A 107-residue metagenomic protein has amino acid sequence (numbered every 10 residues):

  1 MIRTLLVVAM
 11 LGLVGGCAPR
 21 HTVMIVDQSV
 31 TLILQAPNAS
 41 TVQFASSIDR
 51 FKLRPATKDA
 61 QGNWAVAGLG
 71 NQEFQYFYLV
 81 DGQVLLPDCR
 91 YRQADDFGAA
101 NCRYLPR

Functional and structural regions predicted by a protein language model:
M1-V8: Sec-dependent signal peptide recognition, specifically the positively charged N-region followed immediately by
L13-G16: C-terminal motif of bacterial Sec signal peptides marking the signal peptidase cleavage site
A18-R20: Bacterial signal peptide processing site
V23-E73, D81-R107: Aromatic-rich carbohydrate-binding modules that target alpha-glucans
